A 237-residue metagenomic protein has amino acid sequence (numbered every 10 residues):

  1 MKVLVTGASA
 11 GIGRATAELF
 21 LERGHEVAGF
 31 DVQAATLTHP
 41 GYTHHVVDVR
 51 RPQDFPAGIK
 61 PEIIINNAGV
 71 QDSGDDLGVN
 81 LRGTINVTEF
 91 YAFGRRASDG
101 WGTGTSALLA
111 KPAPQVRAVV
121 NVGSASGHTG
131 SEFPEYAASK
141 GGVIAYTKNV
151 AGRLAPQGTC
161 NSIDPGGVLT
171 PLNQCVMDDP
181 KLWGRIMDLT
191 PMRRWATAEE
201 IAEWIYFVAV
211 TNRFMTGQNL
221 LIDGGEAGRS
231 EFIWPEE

Functional and structural regions predicted by a protein language model:
S9, A17: N-terminal Rossmann NAD(P)H-binding glycine-rich loop of SDR-like oxidoreductase domains
I65, V87-Y91, G104-L108, Y146-T147 (+2 more regions): Hydrophobic positions on the long internal alpha-helix of Rossmann-like NAD(P)-dependent oxidoreductase domains
N67-D72, G225: Conserved NAD(P)H cofactor-binding loop of Rossmann-fold oxidoreductase domains
S73, F93-R96, G100-T105, L109 (+3 more regions): Catalytic loop of short-chain dehydrogenase/reductase
Q157-T159, T216-G217: Short, small/polar-rich loop/turn modules that mediate ligand/substrate recognition or access, typified
D164-C175: Short, flexible catalytic-loop segment of classical short-chain dehydrogenase/reductase
R194-I222, A227: C-terminal substrate-recognition "lid" of short-chain dehydrogenase/reductases
